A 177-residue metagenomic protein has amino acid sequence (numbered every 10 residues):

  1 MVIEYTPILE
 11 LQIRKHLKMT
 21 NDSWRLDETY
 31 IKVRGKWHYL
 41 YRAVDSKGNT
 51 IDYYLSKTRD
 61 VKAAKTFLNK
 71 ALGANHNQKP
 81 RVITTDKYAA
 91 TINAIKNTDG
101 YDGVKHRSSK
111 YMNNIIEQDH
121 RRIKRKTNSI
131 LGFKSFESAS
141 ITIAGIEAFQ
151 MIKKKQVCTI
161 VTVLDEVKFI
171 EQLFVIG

Functional and structural regions predicted by a protein language model:
M1-G177: Residue-level recognition of single "structural anchor" positions that define or cap local secondary structure
